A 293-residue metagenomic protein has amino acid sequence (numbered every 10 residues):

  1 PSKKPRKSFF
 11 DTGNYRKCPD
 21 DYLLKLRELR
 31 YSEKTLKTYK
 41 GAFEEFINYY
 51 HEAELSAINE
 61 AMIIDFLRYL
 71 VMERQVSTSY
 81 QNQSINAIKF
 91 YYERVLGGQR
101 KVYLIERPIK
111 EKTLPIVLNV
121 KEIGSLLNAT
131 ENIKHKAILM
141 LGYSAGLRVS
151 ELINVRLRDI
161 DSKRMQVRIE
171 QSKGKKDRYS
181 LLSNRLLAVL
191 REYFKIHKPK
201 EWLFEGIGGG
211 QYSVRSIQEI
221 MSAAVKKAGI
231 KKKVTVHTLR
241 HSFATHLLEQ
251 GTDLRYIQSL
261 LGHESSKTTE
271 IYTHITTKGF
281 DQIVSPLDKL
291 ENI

Functional and structural regions predicted by a protein language model:
P1-I293: Conserved catalytic core of the tyrosine transesterase superfamily
